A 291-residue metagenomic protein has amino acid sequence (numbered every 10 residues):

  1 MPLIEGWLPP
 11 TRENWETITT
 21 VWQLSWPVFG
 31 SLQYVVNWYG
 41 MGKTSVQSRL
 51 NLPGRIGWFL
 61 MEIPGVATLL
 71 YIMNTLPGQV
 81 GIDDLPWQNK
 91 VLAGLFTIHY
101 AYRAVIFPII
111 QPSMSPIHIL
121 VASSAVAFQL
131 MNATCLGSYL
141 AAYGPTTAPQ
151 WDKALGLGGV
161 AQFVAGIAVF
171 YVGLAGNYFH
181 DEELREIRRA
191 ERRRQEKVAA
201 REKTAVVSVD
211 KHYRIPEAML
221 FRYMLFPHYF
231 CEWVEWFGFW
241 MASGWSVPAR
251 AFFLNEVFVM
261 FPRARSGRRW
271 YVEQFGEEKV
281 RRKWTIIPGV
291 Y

Functional and structural regions predicted by a protein language model:
M1-A127: Membrane-helix and juxtamembrane interface regions of eukaryotic multi-pass membrane proteins
M1-Y34, L69-I72, L85, V121 (+1 more regions): Hydrophobic transmembrane alpha-helices
A67-Y71, Q129-T147, E232-F239: Hydrophobic alpha-helical transmembrane segments in multi-pass integral membrane proteins
L95-F96, S124-L136, A165-G176: Alpha-helical transmembrane segments of multi-pass integral membrane proteins
F107-G137, G144-P149, A190-E196, H212: Functional transmembrane or membrane-interface alpha-helices that line membrane-embedded catalytic, ligand-binding
